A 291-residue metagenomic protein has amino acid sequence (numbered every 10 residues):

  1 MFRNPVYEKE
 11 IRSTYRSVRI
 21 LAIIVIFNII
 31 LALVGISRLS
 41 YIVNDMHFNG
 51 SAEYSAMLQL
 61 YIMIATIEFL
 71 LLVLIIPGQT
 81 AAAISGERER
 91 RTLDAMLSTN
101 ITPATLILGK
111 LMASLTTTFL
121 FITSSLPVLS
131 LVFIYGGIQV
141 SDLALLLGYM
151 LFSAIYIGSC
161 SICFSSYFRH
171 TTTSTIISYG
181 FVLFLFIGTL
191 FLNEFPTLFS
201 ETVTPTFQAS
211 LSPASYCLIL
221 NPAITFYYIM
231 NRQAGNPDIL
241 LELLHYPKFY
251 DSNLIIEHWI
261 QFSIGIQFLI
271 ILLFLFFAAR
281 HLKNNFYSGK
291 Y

Functional and structural regions predicted by a protein language model:
M1-V25, L282-Y287: Aromatic- and glycine-rich beta-strand/loop motifs that create alpha-glucan
R19-V43, F69-L72, S178-G188, L272: Hydrophobic alpha-helical transmembrane segments of multi-pass membrane transport/permease proteins
Y41-M46, I187-L272: Terminal transmembrane helical anchor/hairpin motif
L58, I62, L70, A113-R169: Secretory targeting signals
L60-G86: Long, hydrophobic alpha-helical segments
I76-L97, K110-L111: Transmembrane helix boundary and interhelical loop/hinge segments in multi-pass membrane proteins
I76-T80, V128, C160, A278: Hydrophobic/aromatic residues in alpha-helical transmembrane segments
T102-S114: Membrane-interface alpha-helices at helix entry/exit sites of multi-pass transporters
